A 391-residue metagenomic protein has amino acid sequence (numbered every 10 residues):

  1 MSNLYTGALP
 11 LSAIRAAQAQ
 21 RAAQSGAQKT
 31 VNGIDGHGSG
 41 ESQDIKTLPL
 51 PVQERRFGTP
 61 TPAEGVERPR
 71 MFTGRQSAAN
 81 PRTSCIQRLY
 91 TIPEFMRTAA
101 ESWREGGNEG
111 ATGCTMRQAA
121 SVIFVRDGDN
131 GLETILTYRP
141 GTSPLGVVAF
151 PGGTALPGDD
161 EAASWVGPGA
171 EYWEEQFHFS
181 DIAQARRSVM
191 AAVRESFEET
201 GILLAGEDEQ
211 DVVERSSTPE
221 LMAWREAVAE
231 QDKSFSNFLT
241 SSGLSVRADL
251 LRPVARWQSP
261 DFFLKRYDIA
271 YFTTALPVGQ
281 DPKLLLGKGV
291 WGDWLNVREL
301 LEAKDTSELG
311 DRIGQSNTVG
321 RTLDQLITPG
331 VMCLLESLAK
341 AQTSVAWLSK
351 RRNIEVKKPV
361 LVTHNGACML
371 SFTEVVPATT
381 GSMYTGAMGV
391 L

Functional and structural regions predicted by a protein language model:
S2-A23, N32-D35, K46-L391: N-terminal leader/linker segments that precede catalytic domains of diphosphate-processing enzymes
S25-A27: Nucleotide-binding/hydrolysis machinery
G38-Q43: Short linear/disordered segments characteristic of secreted peptide precursors and small low-complexity proteins
